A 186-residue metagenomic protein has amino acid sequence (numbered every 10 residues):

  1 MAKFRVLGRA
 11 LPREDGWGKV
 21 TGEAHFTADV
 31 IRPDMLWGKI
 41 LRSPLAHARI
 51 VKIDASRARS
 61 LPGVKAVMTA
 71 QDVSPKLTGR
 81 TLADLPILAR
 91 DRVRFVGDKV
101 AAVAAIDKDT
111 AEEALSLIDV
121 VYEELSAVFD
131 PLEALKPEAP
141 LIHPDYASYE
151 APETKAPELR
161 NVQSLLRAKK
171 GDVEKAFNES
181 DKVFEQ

Functional and structural regions predicted by a protein language model:
M1-E158, S164, A168, K175 (+1 more regions): Flexible, low-hydrophobicity surface segments
